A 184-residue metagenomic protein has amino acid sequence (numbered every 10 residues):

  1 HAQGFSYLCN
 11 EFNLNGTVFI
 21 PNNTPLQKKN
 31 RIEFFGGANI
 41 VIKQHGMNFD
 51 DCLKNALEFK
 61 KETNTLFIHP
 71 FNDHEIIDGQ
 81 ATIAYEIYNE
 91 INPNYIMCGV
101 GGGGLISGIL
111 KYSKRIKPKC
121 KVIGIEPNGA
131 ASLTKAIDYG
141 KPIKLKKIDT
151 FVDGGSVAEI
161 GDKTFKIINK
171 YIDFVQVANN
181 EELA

Functional and structural regions predicted by a protein language model:
F5-F12, T17, N72-K170: Glycine-rich phosphate/pyrophosphate-binding loop at beta-loop-alpha junctions
L14-N55, F59: A glycine-rich helix N-cap at a beta->alpha junction
G16, N39-I42, F67, V122 (+1 more regions): Hydrophobic beta-strand scaffold residues
P21-T24, G46-N48, P127-G129, I148-V152 (+1 more regions): Short, acidic/turn-prone active-site loops that include or flank metal/cofactor- and phosphate-binding residues
F34-A38, E58-T63, Y85-I87, D138-K144: Short, hinge-like loop/turn segments at secondary-structure boundaries
K43-Q44, F67-F71, I148: Short beta-strands and strand-loop turn motifs
T65-L66, N94, D173: Conserved acidic residues
Q176, N180-A184: Short, intrinsically disordered, charge-balanced linker/junction segments flanking boundaries in proteins
